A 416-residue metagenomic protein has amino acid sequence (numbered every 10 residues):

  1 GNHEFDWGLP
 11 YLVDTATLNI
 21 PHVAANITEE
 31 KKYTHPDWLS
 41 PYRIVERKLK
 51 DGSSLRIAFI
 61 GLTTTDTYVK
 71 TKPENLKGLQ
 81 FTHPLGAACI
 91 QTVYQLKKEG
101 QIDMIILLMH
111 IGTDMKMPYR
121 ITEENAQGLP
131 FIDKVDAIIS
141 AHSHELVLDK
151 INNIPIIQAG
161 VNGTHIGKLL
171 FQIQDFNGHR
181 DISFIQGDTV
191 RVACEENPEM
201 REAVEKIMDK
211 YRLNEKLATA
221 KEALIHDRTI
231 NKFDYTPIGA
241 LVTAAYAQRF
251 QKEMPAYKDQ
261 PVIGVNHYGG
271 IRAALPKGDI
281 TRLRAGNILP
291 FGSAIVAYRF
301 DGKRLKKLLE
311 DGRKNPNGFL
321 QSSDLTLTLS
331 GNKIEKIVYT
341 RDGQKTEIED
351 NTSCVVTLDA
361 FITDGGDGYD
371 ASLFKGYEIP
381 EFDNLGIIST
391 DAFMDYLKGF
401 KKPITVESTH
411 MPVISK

Functional and structural regions predicted by a protein language model:
G1-C194, P237-Q248, A256-G264, I295 (+3 more regions): Acidic, metal/ion-coordinating pockets
T67-Q80, Q91, V161-K416: Catalytic centers of hydrolytic enzymes
